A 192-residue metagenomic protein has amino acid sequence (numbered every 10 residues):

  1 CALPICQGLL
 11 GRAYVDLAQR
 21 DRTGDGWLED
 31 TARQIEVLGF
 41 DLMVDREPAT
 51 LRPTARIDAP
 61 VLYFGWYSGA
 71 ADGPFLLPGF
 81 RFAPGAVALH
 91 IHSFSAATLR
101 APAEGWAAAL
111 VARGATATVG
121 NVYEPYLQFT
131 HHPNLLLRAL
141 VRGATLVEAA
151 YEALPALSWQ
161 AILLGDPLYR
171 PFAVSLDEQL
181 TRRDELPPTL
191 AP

Functional and structural regions predicted by a protein language model:
C1-L3: Short, small-residue-biased leader/transition segments that mark boundaries at the very start of proteins
I5-L10, D30-R46, L110-T118: Structural alpha-beta junctions
L9-G11, D21-R22: Extended, regular secondary-structure scaffolds
D16-P102: Catalytic-core segments of thiol-dependent peptidases
T54, F129, S158: Short Asp/Glu-rich motifs
F80-A153: C-terminal soluble interaction/assembly domains
R142-P192: Caspase-like cysteine protease fold
